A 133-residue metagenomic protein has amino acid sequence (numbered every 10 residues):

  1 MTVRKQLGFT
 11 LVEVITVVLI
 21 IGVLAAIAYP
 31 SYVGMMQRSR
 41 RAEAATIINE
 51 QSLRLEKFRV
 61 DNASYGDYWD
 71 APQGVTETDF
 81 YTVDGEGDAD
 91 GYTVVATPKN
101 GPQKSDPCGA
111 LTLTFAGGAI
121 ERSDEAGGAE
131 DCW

Functional and structural regions predicted by a protein language model:
M1-T2, A96: Short, contiguous, well-ordered secondary-structure segments
T2-Y32: N-terminal single-pass transmembrane signal-anchor helix
Q6, L19, M35-A42, T46 (+2 more regions): Residues at secondary-structure transition points
Y29, G34, D67-D70: Phosphate-coordinating loops and pocket residues in cytosolic domains that bind phosphorylated ligands
M36-S64: Membrane-proximal N-terminal amphipathic helix
V60-W133: Periplasmic/extracellular, small/polar-rich flexible segments of pilin-like filament-forming proteins
